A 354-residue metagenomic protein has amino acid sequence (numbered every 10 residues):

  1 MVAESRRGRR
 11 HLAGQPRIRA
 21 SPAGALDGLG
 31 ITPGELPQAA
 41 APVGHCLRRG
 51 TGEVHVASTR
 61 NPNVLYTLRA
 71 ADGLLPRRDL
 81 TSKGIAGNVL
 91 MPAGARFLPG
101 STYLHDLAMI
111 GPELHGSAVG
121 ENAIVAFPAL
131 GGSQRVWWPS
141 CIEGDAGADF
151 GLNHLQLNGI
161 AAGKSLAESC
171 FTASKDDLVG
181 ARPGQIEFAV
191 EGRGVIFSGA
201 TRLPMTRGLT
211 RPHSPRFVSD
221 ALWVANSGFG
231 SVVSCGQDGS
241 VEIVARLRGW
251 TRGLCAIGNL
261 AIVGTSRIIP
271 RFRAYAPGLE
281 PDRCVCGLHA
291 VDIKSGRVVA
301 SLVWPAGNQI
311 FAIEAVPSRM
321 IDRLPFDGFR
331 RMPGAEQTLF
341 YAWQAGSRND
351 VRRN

Functional and structural regions predicted by a protein language model:
M1-N354: Sequence-structural signature of mature extracellular/luminal beta-sheet repeat domains, prominently beta-propellers
